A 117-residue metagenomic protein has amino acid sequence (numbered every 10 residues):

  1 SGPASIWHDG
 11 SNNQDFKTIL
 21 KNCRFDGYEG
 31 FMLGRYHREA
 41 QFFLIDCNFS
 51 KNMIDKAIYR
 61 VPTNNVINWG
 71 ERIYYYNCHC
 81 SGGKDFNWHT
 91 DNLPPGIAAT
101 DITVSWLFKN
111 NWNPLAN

Functional and structural regions predicted by a protein language model:
S1-N117: Sequence-level preference for short, compositionally simple segments enriched in small aliphatic or small polar residues
